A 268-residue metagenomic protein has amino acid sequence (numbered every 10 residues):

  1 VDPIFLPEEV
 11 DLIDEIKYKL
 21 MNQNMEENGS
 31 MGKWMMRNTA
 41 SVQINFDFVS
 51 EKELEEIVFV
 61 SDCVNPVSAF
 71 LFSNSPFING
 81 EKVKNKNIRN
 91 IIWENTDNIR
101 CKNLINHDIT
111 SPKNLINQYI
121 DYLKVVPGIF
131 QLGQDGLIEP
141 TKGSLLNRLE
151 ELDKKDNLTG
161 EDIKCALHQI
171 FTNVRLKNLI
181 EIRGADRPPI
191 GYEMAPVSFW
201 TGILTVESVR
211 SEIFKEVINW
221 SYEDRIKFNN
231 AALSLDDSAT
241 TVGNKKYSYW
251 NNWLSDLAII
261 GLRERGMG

Functional and structural regions predicted by a protein language model:
V1-D2, F46-F48, F72: Glycine-rich, histidine-containing beta strand-loop boundary motifs that form or position
V1-V10: Short, glycine/charge-rich beta-strand/loop segments that flank catalytic centers and engage negatively charged groups
E9-L12, M31-M35, F48-E55: Alpha-helix capping and helix-loop boundary segments enriched in small/acidic/polar residues
V10, E27, R37, F46-F48 (+1 more regions): Catalytic cofactor-binding cores of redox enzymes
D14-M35, T39: Acidic, His- and aromatic-enriched active-site or binding-groove loops in soluble protein domains that engage sugars
N22-M25, S41, F48, F59-N65: Internal, hydrophobic cores of structured domains that mediate oligomerization or house catalytic pockets within large
M36-D47, L176-G184: Glycine-rich, often proline-containing surface loops adjacent to acidic residues and nearby aromatics that form
K52-F59, C63, V67-F70, N74-G268: C-terminal accessory/tail domains of diverse enzymes
